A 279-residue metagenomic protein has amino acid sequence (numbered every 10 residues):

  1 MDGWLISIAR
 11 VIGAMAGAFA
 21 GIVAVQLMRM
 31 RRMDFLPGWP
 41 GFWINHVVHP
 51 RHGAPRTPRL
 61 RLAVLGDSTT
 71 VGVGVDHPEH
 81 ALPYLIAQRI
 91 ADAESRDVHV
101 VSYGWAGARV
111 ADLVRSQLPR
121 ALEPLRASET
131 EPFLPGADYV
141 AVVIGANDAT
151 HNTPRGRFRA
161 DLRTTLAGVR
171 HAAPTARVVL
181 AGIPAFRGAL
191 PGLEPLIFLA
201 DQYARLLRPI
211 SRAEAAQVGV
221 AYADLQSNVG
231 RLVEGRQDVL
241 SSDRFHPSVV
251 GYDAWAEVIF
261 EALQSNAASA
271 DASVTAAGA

Functional and structural regions predicted by a protein language model:
M1-A63, Q264-N266, A272-A279: N-terminal secretory targeting modules
I8-V23, V48-G53, L82-D97, P135-H151 (+1 more regions): Short, charge-rich amphipathic segments
G21, V25-R29, H46, G74 (+7 more regions): Ubiquitous "structural anchor" signal
R61-A63, V71-A160: Conserved SGNH/GDSL esterase-like catalytic core that processes O-acyl groups on lipids and polysaccharides
P119-D271, G278: Alpha-helical cap/lid subdomain in secreted, periplasmic, or secretory-pathway luminal O-acyl-processing enzymes
